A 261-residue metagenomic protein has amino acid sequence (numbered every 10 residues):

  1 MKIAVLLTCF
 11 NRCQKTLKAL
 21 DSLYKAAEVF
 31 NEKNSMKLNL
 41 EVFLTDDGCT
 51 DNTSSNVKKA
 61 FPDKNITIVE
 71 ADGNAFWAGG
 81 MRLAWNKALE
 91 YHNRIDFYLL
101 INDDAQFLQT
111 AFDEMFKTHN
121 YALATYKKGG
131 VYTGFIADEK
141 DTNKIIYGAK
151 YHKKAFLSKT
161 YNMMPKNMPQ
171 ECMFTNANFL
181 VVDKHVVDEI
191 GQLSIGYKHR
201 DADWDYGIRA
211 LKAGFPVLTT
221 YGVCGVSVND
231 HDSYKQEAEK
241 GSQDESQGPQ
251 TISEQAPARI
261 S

Functional and structural regions predicted by a protein language model:
R12-K33: Short, well-formed alpha-helical segments that are part of the catalytic scaffolds of diverse glycosyltransferases
T45-S55, G73: A conserved acidic beta->alpha catalytic loop
A71-E90: Glycine-rich, basic loop-to-helix element that forms the pyrophosphate-binding segment of sugar-nucleotide handling
R94-Q106: Short beta-strand-to-loop acidic/aromatic patch adjacent to the donor-nucleotide binding site
G130-I146: Short beta-strand-to-loop element that shapes/binds the nucleotide-sugar donor at the catalytic cleft/hinge
Y161-V182, P249-T251: A recurrent flexible, glycine/aromatic-enriched loop bordering the glycosyltransferase active site that acts as
F174, L180-V182, V186-G191, G196-V223: A short, conserved alpha-helix in the catalytic core of glycosyltransferases
I208, K212, P216-S261: Active-site-adjacent helix/loop segment of glycosyltransferases that harbors family-specific signature motifs
